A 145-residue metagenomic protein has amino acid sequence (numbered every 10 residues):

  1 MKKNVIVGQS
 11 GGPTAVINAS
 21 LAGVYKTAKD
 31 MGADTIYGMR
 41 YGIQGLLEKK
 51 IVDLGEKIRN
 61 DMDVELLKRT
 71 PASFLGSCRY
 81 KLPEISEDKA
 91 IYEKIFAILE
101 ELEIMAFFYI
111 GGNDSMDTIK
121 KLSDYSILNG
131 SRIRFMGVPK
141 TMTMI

Functional and structural regions predicted by a protein language model:
M1, I6, K29-D30, E65-R69 (+2 more regions): Solvent-exposed alpha-helices and their adjacent loops that cap or buttress functional pockets in soluble metabolic
M1-V52: N-terminal phosphate-binding or glycine-rich loops at protein starts, especially the Walker A/P-loop of NTPases
N4-T14, S73-R79, M105-G111: Short glycine-rich or small-residue beta-strand-to-loop segments that form or flank ligand, phosphate, metal/Fe-S
G8, M39, Y109-I110, M136-V138: Structural motif
A19-V24, N113-I133: Short Gly/Thr/Asp-enriched flexible loops that form oxyanion-binding sites at enzyme active sites
I36, S123-I145: Short, acidic/small-residue loops that bind anionic groups at enzyme active sites
K49-M105, D114, V138, M142-I145: Glycine-rich oxoanion-binding loops at beta->alpha junctions
